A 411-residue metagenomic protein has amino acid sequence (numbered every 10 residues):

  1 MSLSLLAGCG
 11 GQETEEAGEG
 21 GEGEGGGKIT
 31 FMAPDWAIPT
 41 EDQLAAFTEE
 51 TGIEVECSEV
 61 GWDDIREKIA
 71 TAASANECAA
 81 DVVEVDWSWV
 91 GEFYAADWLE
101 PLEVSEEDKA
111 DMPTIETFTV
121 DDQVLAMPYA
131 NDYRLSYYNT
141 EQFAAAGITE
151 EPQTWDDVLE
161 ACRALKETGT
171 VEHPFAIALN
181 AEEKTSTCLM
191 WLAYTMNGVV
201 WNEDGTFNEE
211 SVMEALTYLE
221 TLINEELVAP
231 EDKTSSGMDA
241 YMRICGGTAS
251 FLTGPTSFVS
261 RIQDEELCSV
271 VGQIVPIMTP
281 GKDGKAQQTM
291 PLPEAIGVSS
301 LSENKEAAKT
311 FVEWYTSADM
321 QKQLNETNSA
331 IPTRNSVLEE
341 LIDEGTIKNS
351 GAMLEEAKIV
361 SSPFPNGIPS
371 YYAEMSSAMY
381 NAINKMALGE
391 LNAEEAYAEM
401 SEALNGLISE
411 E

Functional and structural regions predicted by a protein language model:
L3-G91, V104-K109, E150, G281-A286 (+5 more regions): Conserved N-terminal structural module of periplasmic/extracytoplasmic solute-binding proteins
F31-W36, C57-E116, P128-Y137, E151-L159 (+3 more regions): Ligand-binding clamshell of periplasmic/extracellular solute-binding protein-like
E49-E50, D122, A145-A146, T217 (+3 more regions): Extracytoplasmic/periplasmic substrate-recognition and gating elements
R66-C78, A96, Q142-F143, A161-E167 (+4 more regions): Short helices/loops that flank or line small-molecule/ion binding pockets
D86-R134, A144, L159-C162, G169 (+6 more regions): Hinge/lid segment of periplasmic solute-binding proteins
G91-W98, T114-E151, A178-N202, G284-K285 (+2 more regions): Periplasmic solute-binding protein
T117-F118, I274-I277, E326-A378, K385 (+1 more regions): Long, aromatic- and glycine/proline-rich binding clefts that accommodate carbohydrate-like moieties
C162-R163, D204-K233: Glycine-centered hinge/linker elements that transmit conformational signals in sensory and ligand-binding systems
